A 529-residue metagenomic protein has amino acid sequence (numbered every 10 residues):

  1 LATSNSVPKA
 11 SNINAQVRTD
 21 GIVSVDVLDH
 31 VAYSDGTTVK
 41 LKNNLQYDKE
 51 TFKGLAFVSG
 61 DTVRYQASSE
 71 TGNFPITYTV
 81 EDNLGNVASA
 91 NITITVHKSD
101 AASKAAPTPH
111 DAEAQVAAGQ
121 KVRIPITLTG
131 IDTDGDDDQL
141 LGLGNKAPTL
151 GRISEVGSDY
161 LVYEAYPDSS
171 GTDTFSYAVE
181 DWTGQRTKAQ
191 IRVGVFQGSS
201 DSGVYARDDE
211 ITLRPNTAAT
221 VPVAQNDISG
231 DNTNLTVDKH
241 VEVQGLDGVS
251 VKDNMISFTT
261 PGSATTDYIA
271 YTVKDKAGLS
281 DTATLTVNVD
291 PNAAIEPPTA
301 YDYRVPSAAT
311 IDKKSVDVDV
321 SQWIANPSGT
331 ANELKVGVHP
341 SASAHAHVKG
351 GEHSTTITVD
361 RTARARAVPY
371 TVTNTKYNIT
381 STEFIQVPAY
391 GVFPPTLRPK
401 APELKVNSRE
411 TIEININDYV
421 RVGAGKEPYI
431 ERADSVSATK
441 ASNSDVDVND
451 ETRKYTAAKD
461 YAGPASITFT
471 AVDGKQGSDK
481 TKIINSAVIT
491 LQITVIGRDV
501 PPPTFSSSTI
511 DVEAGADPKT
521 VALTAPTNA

Functional and structural regions predicted by a protein language model:
L1, T62-G72, Y160-S170, M255-Y268 (+3 more regions): Extracellular/luminal low-complexity segments enriched in Ser/Thr/Pro
L1-G36, T77-G135, S176-A178, W182-G230 (+4 more regions): Extracellular interdomain linkers/hinges and stalk-like, low-complexity segments in secreted or single-pass
R18, V58, S69-T71, A117 (+15 more regions): Surface-exposed coil/turn segments at beta-strand junctions on protein surfaces, enriched
D20, K53, S59, T71 (+15 more regions): Feature targets compositionally biased, intrinsically disordered low-complexity regions with long contiguous runs
T37, K49-T51, A67, T133-D136 (+11 more regions): N-terminal start-of-chain detector that recognizes signal peptides and the immediate post-cleavage beginning
T37-N43, D136-G142, D231-D238, G329-G337 (+2 more regions): Solvent-exposed loop segments of extracellular immunoglobulin-like
L45-G60, G144-D159, K239-N254, V338-H353 (+1 more regions): Low-complexity "stalk/linker" and mucin-like segments enriched in Ser/Thr/Pro/Ala/Gly
